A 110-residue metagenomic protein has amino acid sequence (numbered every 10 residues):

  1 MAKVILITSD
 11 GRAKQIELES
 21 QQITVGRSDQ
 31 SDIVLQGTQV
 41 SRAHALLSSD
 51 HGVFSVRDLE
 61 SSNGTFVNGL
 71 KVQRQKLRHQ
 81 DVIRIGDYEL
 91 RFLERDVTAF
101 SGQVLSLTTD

Functional and structural regions predicted by a protein language model:
M1-V4, Y88-D110: Regulatory inter-domain linker segments that are low-complexity and enriched for serine/threonine/proline
K3-T8, R12-D87: Forkhead-associated
